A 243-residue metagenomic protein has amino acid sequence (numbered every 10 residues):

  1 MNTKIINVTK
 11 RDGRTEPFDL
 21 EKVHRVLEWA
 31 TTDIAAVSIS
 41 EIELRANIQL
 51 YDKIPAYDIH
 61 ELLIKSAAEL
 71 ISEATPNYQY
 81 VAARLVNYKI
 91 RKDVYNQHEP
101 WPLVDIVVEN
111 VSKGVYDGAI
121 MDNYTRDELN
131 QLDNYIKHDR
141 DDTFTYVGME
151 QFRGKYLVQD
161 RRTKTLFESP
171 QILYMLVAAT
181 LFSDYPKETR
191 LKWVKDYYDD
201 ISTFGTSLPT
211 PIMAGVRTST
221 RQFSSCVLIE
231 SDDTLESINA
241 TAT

Functional and structural regions predicted by a protein language model:
M1-T243: Extended catalytic cores of very large enzyme megasubunits
